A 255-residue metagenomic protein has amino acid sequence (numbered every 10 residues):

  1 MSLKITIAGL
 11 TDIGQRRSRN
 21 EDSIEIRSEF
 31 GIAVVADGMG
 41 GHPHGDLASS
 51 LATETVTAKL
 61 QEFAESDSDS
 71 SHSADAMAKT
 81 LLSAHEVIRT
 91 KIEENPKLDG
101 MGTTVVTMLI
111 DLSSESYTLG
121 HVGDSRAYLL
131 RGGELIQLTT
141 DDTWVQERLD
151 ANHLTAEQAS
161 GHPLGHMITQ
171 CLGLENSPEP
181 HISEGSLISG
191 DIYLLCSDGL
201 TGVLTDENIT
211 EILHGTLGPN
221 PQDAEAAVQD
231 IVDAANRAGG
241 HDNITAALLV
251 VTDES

Functional and structural regions predicted by a protein language model:
M1-S255: PP2C/PPM-type serine/threonine phosphatase catalytic domain
